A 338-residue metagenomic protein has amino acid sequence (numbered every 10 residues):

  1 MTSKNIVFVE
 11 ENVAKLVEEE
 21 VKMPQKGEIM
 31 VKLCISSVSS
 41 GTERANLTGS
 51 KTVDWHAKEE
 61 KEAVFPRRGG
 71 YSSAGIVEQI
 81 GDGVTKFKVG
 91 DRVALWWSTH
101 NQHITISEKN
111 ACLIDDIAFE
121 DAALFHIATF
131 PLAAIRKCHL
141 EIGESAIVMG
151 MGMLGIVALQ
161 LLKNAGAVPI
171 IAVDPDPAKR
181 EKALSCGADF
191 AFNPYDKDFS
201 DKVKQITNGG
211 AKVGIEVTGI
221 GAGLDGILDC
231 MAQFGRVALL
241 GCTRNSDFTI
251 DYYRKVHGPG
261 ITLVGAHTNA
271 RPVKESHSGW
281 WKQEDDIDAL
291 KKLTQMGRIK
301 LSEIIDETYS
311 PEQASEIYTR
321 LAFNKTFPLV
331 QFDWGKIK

Functional and structural regions predicted by a protein language model:
M1-K61, F65-P66, D333-K338: Short N-terminal strand-loop motif that marks the start of NAD(P)H/FAD-dependent oxidoreductase cofactor-binding domains
S72-W97: A glycine-/small-residue-rich N-terminal strand-loop-strand element that serves as the cofactor-binding glycine loop
W96-K109: A structural motif shared across PLP-dependent enzymes of the aminotransferase-like
D115-D196: Mid-domain Rossmann-like dinucleotide-binding core that forms the NAD(H)/NADP(H) cofactor-binding site
C186-V264: Glycine-rich cofactor phosphate-binding loops and adjacent beta1-alpha1 units of small-molecule cofactor enzyme domains
K204, N208, D251-I305, E316: C-terminal substrate-binding/catalytic core of Rossmann-like NAD(P)-dependent dehydrogenases/reductases
A238, N245, I261, K292 (+2 more regions): C-terminal capping/lid region of NAD(P)-dependent oxidoreductase domains
